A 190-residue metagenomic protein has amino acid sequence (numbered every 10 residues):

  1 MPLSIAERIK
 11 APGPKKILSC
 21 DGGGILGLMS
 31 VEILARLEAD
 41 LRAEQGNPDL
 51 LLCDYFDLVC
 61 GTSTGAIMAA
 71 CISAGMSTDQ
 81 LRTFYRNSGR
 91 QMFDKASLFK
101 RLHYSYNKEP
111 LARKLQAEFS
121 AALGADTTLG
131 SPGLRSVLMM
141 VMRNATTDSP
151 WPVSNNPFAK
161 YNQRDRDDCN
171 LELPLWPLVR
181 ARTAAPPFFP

Functional and structural regions predicted by a protein language model:
M1-D21: Small-residue-rich anion-binding loops in enzyme active sites
P2-I5, Q45-N47, Y55-F56, L123-T127: Eukaryotic intrinsically disordered and solvent-exposed regulatory patches
E7-R8, D40-R42, A184-F188: Acidic-glycine-rich active-site phosphate/pyrophosphate-binding loop
I9-G13, L50-D54, N107, G130-L134 (+2 more regions): Intrinsically disordered, low-complexity regulatory regions enriched in Ser/Pro/Gly/Thr and acidic residues
P14-I17, I25-F119, S154-D165, P177: Patatin-like phospholipase
S19, C60, M139-V141: Short, conserved beta-strand segments within well-ordered enzyme catalytic domains that often line or immediately flank
I25, F93-D94, G133-P190: Active-site gating loop/helix substructures
L51, E118-G133, L138, P174-L175: Short, structural beta-strand-to-alpha-helix junction motif
